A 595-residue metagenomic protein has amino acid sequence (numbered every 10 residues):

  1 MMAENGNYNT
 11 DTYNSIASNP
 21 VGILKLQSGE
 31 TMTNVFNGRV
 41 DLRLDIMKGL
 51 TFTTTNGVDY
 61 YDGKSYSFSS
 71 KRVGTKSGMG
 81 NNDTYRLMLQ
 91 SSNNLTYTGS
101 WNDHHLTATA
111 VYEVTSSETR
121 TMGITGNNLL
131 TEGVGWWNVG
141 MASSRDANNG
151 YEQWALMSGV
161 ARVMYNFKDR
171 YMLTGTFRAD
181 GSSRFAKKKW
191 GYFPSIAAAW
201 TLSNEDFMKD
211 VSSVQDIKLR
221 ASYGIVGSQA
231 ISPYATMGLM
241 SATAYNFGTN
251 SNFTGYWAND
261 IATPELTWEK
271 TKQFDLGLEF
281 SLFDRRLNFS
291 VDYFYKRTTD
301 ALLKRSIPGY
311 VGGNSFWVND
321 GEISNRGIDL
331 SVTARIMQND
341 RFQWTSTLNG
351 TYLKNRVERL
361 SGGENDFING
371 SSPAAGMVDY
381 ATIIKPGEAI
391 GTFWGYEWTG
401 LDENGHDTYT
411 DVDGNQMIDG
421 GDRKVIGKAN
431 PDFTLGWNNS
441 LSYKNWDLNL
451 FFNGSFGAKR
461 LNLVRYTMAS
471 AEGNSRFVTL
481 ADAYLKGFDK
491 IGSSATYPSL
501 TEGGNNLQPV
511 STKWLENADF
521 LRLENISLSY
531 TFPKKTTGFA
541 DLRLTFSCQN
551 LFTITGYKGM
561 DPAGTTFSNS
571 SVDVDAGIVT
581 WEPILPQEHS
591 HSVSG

Functional and structural regions predicted by a protein language model:
M1-A17, S475-A483, G487: Surface-exposed beta-strand-turn/loop segments characteristic of Gram-negative outer-membrane beta-barrels
N7-S69, S77-I384, V510-G595: Extracellular/periplasmic, surface-exposed regions of secreted and cell-surface proteins
V73: Active-site His/acidic residue clusters
F247-N259, R297-D320, K354-N430, N438 (+2 more regions): Surface-exposed, extracytoplasmic segments of Gram-negative outer-membrane nutrient-acquisition systems
T347, G421, P431-N445, E524-S529: Conserved SET/PR-domain catalytic core that frames the SAM/AdoMet-binding pocket
S442, N453-S455, T531: Solvent-exposed strand-to-loop "edge" motifs in beta-rich extracellular domains
